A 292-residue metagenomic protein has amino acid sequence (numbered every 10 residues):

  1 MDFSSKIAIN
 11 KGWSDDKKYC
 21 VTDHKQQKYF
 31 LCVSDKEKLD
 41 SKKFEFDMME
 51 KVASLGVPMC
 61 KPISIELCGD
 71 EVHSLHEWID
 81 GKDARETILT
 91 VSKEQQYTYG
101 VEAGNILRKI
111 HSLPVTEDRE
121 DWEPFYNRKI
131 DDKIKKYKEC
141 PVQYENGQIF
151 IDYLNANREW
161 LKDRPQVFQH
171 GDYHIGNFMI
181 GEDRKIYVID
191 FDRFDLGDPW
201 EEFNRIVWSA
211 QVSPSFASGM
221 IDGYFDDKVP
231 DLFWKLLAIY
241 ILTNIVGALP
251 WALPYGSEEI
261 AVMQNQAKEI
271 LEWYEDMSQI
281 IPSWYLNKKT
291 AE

Functional and structural regions predicted by a protein language model:
M1, S112-G171, D222, M263-M277 (+1 more regions): An alpha-helical support segment within catalytic cores of ATP-dependent transferases
A8-D121: ATP-binding pocket architecture of kinase catalytic cores
D16, V101, K162, R205 (+1 more regions): Helix-rich C-terminal or lid/interface subdomains of diverse kinases
K17-T22, L154-F203: Active-site acidic catalytic loop and adjacent metal/ATP-binding pocket of ATP-dependent phosphoryl transfer enzymes
H24-Q26, L67-D70, E182-K185, L242-I245: Short strand-connecting beta-turns/loops that link adjacent beta-strands
F30-V33, I63, F168-G171, V188-D190 (+1 more regions): Short beta-strand segments
G56, E66, K82-D83, L107-V115 (+5 more regions): A general structural signal marking secondary-structure boundaries and capping sites
S92-K93, Y187, N204-V207, N265-Q266: Glycine-rich, phosphate-binding/catalytic loops in enzymes
